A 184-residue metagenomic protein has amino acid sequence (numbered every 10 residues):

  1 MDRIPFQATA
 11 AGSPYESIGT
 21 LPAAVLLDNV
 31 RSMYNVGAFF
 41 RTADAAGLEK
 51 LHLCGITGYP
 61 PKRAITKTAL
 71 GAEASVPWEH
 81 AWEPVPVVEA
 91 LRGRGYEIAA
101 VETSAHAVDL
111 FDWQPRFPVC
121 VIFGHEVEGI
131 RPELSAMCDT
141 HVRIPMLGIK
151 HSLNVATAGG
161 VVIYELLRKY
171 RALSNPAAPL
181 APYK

Functional and structural regions predicted by a protein language model:
M1-K184: Post-transcriptional modification and biogenesis factors for structured RNAs of the translation apparatus
